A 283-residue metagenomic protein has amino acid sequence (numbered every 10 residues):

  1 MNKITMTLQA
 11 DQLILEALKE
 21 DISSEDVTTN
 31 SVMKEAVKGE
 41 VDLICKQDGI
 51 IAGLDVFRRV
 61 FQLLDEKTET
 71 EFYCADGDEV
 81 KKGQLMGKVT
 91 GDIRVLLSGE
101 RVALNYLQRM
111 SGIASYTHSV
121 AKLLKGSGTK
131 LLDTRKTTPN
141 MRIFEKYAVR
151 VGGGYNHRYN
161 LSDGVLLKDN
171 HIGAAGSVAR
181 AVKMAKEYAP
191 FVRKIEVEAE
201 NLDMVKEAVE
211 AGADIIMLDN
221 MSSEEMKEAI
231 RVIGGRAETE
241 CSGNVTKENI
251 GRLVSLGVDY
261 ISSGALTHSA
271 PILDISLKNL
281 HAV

Functional and structural regions predicted by a protein language model:
N2-A211, I215, K227-V232, R236-C241 (+2 more regions): Acidic/glycine-rich phosphate/pyrophosphate-binding loops and surrounding catalytic core that coordinate Mg2+
N220, G243, G264-A265: Short secondary-structure boundary segments
S269-V283: Short, basic/aromatic-enriched C-terminal tail that caps enzymatic domains
